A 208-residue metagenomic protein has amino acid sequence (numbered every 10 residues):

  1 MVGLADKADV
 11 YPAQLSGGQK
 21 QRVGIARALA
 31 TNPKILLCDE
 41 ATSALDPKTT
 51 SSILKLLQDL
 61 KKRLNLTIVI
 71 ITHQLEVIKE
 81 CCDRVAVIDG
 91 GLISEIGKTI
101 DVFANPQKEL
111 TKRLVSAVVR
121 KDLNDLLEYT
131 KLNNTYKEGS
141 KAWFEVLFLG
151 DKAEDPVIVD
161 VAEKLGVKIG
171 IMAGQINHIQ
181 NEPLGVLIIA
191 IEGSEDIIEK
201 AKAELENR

Functional and structural regions predicted by a protein language model:
M1-D6: Conserved ABC ATPase "signature" region
Y11-L15, Q19: Conserved ABC ATPase signature
A30-K34: A short, proline-enriched helix->beta-strand linker immediately N-terminal to the Walker B motif in ABC-type P-loop
P47-T49: Helix N-cap at the start of a conserved alpha-helix in ABC-type nucleotide-binding domains
I78-E80: A short, surface-exposed alpha-helical micro-motif characterized by mixed small hydrophobic and charged/polar residues
I96-G97, N105: ABC ATPase "signature
